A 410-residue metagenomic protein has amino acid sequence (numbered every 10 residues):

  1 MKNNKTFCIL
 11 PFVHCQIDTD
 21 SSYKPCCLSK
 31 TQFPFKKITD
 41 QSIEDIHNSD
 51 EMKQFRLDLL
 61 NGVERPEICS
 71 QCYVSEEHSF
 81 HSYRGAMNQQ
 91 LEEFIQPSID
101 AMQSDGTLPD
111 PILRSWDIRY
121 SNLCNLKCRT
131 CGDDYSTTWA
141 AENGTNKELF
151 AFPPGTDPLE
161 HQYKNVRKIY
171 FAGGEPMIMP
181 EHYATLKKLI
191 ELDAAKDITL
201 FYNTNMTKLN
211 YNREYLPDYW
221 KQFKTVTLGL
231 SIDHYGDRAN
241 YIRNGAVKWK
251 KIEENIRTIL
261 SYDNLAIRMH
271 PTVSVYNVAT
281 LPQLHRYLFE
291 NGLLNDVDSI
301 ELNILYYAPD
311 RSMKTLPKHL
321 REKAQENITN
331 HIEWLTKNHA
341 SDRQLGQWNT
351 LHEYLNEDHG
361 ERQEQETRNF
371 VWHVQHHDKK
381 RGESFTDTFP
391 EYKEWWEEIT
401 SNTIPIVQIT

Functional and structural regions predicted by a protein language model:
M1-L149, Q162-Y163, Q347-T410: N-terminal pre-core extensions flanking Radical SAM catalytic domains
C15, K24, D157-L159, V226-G229 (+1 more regions): Short hydrophobic/aromatic-rich motifs at helix boundaries and adjacent loops
D20, F201, F223-G229, K248-I409: Conserved C-terminal portion of the radical SAM core fold that forms the substrate/S-adenosylmethionine-binding
E44-H47, C128, G132, Y183-I190 (+2 more regions): Non-transmembrane alpha-helical segments in soluble domains of secreted/periplasmic/extracellular proteins
P111-L123, G132-F152, K164-P180, L192-N212 (+3 more regions): Core AdoMet radical
G155-Q162, L216-D218: Short amphipathic alpha-helix with an adjacent loop that forms part of the alpha/beta core around
Y183-K187, Y211-Y219, T280-L284: Distinct, well-ordered alpha-helical segments
